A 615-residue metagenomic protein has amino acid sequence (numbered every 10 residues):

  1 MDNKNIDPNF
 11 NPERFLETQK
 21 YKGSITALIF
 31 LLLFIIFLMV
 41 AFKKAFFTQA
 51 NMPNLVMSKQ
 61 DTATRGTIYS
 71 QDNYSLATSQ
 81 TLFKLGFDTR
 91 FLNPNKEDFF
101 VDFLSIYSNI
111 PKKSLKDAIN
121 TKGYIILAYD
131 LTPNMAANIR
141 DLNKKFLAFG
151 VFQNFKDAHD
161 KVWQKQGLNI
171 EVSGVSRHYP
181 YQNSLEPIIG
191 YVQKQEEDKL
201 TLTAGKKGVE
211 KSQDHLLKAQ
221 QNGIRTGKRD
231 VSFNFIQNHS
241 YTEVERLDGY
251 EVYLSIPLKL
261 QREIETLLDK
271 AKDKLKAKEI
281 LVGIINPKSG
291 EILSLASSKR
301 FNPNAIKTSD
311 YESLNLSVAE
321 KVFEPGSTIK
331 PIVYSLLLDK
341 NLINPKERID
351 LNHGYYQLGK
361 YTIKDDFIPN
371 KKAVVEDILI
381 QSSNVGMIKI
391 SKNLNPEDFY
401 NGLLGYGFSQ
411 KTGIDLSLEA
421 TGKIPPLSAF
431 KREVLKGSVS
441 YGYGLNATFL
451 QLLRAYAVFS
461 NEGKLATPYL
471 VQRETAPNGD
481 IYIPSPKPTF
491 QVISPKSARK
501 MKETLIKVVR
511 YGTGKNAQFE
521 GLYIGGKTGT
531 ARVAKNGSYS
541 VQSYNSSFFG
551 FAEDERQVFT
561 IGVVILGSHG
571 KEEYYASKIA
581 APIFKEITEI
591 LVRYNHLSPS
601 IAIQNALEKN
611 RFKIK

Functional and structural regions predicted by a protein language model:
M1-I306, E397-G405, Q518-F519, N536-Y539 (+2 more regions): Periplasmic/cell-envelope proteins involved in peptidoglycan metabolism and beta-lactam response
N3-N11, S75-A77, R229-E243, L247 (+5 more regions): Beta-lactam-recognizing serine transpeptidase/beta-lactamase-like catalytic domain environment
